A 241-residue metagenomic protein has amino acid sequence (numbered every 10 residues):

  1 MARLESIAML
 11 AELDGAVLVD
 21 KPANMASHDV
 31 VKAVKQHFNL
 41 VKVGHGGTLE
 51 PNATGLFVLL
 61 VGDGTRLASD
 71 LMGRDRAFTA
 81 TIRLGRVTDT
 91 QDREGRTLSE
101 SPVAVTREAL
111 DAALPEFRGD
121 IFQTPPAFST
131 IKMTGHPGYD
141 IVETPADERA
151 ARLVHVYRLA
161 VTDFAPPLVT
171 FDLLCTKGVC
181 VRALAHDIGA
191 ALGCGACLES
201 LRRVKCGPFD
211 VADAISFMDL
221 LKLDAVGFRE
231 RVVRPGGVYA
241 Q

Functional and structural regions predicted by a protein language model:
M1-Q241: Catalytic/RNA-binding core of pseudouridine synthases
